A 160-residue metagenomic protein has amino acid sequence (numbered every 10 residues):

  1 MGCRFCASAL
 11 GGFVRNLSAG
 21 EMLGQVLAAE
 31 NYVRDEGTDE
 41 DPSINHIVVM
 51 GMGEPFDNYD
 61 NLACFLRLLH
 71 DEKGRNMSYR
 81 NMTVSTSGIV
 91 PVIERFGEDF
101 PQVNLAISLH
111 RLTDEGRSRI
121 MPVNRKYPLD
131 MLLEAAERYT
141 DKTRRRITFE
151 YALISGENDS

Functional and structural regions predicted by a protein language model:
M1-E21: Canonical Radical SAM [4Fe-4S] cluster-binding loop centered on the CxxxCxxC motif and its immediate flanking residues
A19-G20, G24-D35: Ferredoxin-type iron-sulfur electron-transfer modules in oxidoreductases and energy-metabolism complexes
N31-G37, P42-S160: Conserved AdoMet/S-adenosylmethionine-binding subsite of the radical SAM
